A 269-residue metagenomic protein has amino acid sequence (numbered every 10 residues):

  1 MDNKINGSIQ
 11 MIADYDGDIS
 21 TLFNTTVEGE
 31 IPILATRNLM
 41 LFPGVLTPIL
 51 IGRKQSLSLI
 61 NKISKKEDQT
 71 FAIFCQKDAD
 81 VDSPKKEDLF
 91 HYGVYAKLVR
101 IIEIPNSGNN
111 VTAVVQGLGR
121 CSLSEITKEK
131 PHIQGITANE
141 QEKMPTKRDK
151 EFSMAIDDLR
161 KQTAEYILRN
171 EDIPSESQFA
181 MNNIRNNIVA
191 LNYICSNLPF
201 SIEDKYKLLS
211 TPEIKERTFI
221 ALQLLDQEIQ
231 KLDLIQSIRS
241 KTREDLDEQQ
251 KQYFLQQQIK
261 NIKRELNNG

Functional and structural regions predicted by a protein language model:
M1-G269: N-terminal low-complexity, acidic/polar interaction/targeting segments
